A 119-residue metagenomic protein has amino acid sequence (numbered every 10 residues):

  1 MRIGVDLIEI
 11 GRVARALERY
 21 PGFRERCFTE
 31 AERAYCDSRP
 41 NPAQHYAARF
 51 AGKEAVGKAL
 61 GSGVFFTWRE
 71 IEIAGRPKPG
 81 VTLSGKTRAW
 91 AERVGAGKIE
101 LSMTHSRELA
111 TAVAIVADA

Functional and structural regions predicted by a protein language model:
M1-A119: Core catalytic alpha/beta fold that binds nucleotide/phospho-ligands
